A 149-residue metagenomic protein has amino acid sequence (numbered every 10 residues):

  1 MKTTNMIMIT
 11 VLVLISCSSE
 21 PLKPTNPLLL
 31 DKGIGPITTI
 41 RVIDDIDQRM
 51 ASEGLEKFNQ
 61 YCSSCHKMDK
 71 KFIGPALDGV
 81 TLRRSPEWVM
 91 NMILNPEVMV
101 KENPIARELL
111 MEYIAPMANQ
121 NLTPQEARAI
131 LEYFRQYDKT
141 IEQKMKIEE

Functional and structural regions predicted by a protein language model:
K2-I9: Sec-dependent signal peptide recognition, specifically the positively charged N-region followed immediately by
V13-S16: C-terminal motif of bacterial Sec signal peptides marking the signal peptidase cleavage site
L22-K57, I147-E149: Electrostatic cytochrome c docking/interface patches
M50, F58-Y61, D69, I73 (+2 more regions): Short pre-active-site segment immediately N-terminal to redox-active cysteine/selenocysteine motifs in thiol-based
A51, L55, K67-N95: Gly/Gly-Pro-rich "capping" loops immediately C-terminal to redox-active cysteine motifs in periplasmic/lumenal
S64: Short, cysteine/histidine-rich loop/knuckle motifs that typically chelate Zn2+
I73-V80, V98-E126, E142-I147: Axial heme c-ligation environment in periplasmic c-type cytochrome domains
R135-Q143: Intrinsically disordered, low-complexity, charge-dense segments enriched in Lys/Arg and Glu/Asp interspersed
